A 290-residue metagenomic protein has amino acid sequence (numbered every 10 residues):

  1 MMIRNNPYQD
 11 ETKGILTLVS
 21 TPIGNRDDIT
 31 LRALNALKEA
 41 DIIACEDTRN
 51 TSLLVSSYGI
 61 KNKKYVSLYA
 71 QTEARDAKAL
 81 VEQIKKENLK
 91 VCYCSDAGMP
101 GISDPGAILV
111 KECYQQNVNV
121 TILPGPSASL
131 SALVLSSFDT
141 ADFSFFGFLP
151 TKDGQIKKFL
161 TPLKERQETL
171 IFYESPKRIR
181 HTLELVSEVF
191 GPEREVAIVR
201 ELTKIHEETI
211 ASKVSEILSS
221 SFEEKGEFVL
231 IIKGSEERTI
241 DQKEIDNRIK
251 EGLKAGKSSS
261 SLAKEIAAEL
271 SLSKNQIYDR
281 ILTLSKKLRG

Functional and structural regions predicted by a protein language model:
M2-A70: Glycine-rich, flexible N-terminal cofactor/catalytic loop recognition
M2-N5, K13, L89-K90, T169 (+1 more regions): A contiguous loop/helix-start segment that scaffolds small-molecule binding in enzyme catalytic cores
I23-N25, D96-P100, P176-R178, S235-E237: Short glycine-rich anion-binding loops that position phosphate/pyrophosphate groups of nucleotides and phosphorylated
L37-I43, V118-T121, T169-L170: Short active-site oxyanion
C45, I122-G125, F172, I198: General beta-strand structural signal in soluble alpha/beta enzymes
L68-A74, L149-P150: Conserved helicase motor
A77-S127: Glycine/small-residue-rich loop that forms an oxyanion/phosphate-binding "nest" at active or ligand-binding sites
I108-R166: Class I SAM-dependent methyltransferase SAM-binding "motif I" and its flanking Rossmann-like core
